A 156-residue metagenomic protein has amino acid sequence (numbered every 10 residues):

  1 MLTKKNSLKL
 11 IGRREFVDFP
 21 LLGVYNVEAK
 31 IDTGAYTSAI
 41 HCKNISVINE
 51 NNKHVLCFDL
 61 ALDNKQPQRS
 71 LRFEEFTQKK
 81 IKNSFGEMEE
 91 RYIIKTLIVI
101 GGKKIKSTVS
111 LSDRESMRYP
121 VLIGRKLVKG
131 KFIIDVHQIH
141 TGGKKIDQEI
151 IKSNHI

Functional and structural regions predicted by a protein language model:
M1-I156: Pepsin/retropepsin-fold aspartyl endopeptidases
